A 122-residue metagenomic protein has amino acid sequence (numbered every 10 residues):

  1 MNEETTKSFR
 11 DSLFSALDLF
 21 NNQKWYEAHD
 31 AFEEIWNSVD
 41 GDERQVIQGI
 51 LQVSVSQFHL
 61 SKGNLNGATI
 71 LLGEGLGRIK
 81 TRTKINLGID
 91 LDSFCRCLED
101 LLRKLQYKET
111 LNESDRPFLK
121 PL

Functional and structural regions predicted by a protein language model:
E4-T5, D42-R44: Short coil/turn linker motifs that delimit alpha-helical repeat modules in TPR/alpha-solenoid proteins
E43-R44, I79-S93: Boundary/linker segments of alpha-helical solenoid repeat arrays
L65-T83: TPR/TPR-like (Sel1-like) alpha-helical repeat modules
R96-L122: Terminal, low-structured helical/coil segments at or just beyond the last alpha-helical repeat
